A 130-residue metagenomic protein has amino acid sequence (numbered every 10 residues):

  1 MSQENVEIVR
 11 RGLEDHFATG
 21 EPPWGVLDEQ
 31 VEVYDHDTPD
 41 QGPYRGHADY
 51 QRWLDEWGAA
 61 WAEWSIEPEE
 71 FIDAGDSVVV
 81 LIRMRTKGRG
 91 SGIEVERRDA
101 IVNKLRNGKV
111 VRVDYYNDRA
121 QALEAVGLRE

Functional and structural regions predicted by a protein language model:
M1-E130: C-terminal and inter-domain tail/linker signature
